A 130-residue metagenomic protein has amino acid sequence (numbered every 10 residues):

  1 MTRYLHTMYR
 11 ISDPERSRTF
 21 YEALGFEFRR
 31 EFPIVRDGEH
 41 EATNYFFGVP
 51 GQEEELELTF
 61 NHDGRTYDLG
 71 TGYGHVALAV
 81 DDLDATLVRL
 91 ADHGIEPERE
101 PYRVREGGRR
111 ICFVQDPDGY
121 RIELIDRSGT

Functional and structural regions predicted by a protein language model:
M1-R18, E27, Y73-L78, I125-T130: N-terminal beta-strand motif that seeds the catalytic metal site of vicinal oxygen chelate
M8-E53: Core segments of cupin and vicinal oxygen chelate
S12-E15, Q52-E53, R65-R121: Vicinal oxygen chelate
E27-D37, R99-R105, I125-G129: Conserved catalytic-core motifs of GNAT/GCN5-like acyltransferases
P33, D63-G64: Short beta-turn/strand-loop junction motif enriched in small, turn-promoting residues
F47, V114, L124-R127: GNAT/GCN5-related N-acetyltransferase fold signature
P50, T59-N61, R127: Generic beta-structure capping elements
L56-T59, E123: Conserved beta-strand in the GNAT
